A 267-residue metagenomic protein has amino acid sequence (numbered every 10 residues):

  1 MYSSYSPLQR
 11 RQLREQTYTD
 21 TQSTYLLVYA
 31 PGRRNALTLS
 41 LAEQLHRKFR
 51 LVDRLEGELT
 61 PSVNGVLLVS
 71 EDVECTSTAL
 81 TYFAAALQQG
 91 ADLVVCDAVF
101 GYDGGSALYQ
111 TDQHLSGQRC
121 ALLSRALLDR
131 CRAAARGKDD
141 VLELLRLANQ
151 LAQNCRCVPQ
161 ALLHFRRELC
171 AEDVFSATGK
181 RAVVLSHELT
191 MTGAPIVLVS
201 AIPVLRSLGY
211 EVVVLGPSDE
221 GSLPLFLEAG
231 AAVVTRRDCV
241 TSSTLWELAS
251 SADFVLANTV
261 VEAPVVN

Functional and structural regions predicted by a protein language model:
M1-E43, L108-Y109, L151-V184, M191 (+2 more regions): Non-catalytic membrane-proximal stalk/linker segments that position and tether the catalytic domains
S62-E74: Short beta-strand-to-loop acidic/aromatic patch adjacent to the donor-nucleotide binding site
V69, W246-P264: Short N-terminal targeting/anchoring amphipathic segment
T78-A107: Conserved donor NDP-sugar-binding/catalytic core segment of glycosyltransferases
L93, Y102, L122, K138 (+2 more regions): Conserved active-site beta-strand element of glycosyltransferases/polysaccharide synthases
G105-L122: A recurrent flexible, glycine/aromatic-enriched loop bordering the glycosyltransferase active site that acts as
L127, G137-P159: A short, conserved alpha-helix in the catalytic core of glycosyltransferases
E188-M191, V204-C239: N-terminal strand-loop element at the rim of the active site of nucleotide-sugar-dependent glycosyltransferases
